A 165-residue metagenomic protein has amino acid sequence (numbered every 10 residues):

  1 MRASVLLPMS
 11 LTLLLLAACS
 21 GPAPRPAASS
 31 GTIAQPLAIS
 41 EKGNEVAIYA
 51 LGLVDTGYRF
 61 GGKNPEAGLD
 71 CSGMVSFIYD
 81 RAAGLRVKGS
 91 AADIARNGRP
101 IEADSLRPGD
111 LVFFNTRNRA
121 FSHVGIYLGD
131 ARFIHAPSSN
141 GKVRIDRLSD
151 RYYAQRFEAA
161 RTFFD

Functional and structural regions predicted by a protein language model:
M1-M9: Bacterial N-terminal signal peptides that target proteins for export
L14-A18: C-terminal motif of bacterial Sec signal peptides marking the signal peptidase cleavage site
S20-K42, L85, P100-I101, F121 (+1 more regions): Aromatic- and glycine-rich peptidoglycan recognition patches
A34-P36, T56-P108: Catalytic cysteine-centered active-site loop
N44, I48-G52, G73-F77, R107 (+1 more regions): Solvent-exposed, polar/charged alpha-helical surfaces in well-ordered, non-transmembrane soluble domains, broadly
G109-L111, A131: Structural motif
